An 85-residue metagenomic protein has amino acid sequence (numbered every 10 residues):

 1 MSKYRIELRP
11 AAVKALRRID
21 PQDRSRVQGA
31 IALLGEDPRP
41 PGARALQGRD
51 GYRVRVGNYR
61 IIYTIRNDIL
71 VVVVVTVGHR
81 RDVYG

Functional and structural regions predicted by a protein language model:
M1-I6, P10-S25, R55-V56, T64-G85: Enriched for short, Lys/Arg-rich terminal
G29-V54: A short, surface-exposed loop/turn module that caps and links secondary-structure elements
